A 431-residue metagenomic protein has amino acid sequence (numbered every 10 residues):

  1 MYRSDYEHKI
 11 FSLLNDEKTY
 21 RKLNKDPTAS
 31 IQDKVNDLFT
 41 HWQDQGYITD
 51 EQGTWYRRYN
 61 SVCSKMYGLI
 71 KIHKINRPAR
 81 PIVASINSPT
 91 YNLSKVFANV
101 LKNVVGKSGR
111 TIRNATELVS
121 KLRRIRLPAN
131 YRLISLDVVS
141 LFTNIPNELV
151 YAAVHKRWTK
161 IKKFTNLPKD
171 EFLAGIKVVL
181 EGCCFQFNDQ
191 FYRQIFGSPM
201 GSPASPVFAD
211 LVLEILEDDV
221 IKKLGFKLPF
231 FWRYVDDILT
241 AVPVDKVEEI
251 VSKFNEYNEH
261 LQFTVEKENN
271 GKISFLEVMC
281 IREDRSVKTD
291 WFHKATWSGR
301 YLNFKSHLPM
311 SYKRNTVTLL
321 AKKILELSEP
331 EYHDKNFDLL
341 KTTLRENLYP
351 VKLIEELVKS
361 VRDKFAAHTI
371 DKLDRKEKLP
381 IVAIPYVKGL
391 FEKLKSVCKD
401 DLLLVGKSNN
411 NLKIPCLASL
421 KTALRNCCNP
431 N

Functional and structural regions predicted by a protein language model:
M1-N431: Charged structural interfaces that engage phosphate-rich ligands and support phosphoryl-transfer chemistry
